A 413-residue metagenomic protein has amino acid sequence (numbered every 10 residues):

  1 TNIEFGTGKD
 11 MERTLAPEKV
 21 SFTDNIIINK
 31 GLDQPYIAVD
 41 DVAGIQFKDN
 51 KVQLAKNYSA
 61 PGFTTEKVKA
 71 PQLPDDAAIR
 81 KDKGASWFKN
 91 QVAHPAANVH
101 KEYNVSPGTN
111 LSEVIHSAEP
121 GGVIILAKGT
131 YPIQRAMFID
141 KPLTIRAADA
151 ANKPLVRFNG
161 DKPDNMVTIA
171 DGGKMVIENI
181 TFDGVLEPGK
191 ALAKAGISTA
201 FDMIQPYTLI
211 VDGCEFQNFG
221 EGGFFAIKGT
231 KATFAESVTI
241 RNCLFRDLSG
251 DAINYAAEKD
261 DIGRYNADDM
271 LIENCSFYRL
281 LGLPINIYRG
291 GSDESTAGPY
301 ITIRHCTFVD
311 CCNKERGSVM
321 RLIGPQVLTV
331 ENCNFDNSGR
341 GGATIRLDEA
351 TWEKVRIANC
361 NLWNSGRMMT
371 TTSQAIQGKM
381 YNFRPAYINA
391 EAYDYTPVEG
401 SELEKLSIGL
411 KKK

Functional and structural regions predicted by a protein language model:
T1, A16-N29, G44-L54, G173-G184 (+8 more regions): Right-handed parallel beta-helix
T1-R13, G31-A38, F158-T168, P188-D202 (+5 more regions): Extracellular beta-strand/beta-solenoid scaffold signature
N2, T14, Q72, I133-T144 (+6 more regions): Long amphipathic alpha-helical scaffold regions
E4, S21, A38, Q46 (+19 more regions): Extracellular beta-strand solenoid repeats
K9-S106, P120-I125, D140, I345-K413: Acidic, glycine- and Ser/Thr-rich low-complexity intrinsically disordered tracts in extracellular/secreted proteins
A97-N98, H116-P120, F138-I139, I169-D171 (+1 more regions): Flexible, charged surface loops at secondary-structure boundaries
G108-E113, P120-T144, A148-P163: N-terminal extracellular ligand-recognition/capping segment immediately after the signal peptide
P142-I197, G220, F383-P385: Right-handed parallel beta-helix/beta-spiral solenoid domain characteristic of secreted/periplasmic
